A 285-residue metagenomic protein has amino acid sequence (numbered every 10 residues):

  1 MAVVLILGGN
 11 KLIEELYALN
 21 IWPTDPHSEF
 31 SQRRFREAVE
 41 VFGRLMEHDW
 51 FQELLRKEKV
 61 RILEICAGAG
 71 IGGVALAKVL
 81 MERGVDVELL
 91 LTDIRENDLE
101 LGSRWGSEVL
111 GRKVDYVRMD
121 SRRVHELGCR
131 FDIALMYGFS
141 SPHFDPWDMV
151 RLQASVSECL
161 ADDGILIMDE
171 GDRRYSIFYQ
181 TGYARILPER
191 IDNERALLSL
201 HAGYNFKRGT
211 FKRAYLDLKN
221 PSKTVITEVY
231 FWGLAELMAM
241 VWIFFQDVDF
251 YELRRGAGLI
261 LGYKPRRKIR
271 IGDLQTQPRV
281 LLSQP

Functional and structural regions predicted by a protein language model:
K11-E53: Class I SAM-dependent methyltransferase Rossmann-like catalytic core, especially the SAM/SAH-binding loop
K59-G68: Conserved class I S-adenosyl-L-methionine
G70-V74: Glycine-rich SAM-binding Motif I of class I
L76-R123: Class I SAM-dependent methyltransferase SAM/SAH-binding core
E126-A134: A short acidic, Gly/Pro-enriched loop at the edge of an enzyme's catalytic core that lines a small-molecule cofactor
V150-D162: A short glycine-rich, Lys/Arg-flanked "PGG" loop and its adjoining helix->strand segment in the class I
M168-M238: SAM-dependent methyltransferase
W242-P285: C-terminal lobe and adjacent flexible extensions of AdoMet/dcAdoMet transferase-like proteins
